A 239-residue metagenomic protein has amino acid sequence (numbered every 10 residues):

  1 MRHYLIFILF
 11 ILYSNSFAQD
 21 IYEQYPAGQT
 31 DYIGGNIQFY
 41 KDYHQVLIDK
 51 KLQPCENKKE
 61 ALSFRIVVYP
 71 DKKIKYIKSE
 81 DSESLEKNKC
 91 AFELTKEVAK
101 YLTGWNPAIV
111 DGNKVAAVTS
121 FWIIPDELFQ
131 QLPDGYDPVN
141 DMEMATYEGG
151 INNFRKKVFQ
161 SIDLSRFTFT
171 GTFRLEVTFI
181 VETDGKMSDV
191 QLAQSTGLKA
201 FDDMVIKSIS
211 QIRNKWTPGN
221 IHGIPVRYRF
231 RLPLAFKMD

Functional and structural regions predicted by a protein language model:
Y4-Y13: Sec-dependent N-terminal signal peptides
A18-D239: Charge-biased low-complexity segments
